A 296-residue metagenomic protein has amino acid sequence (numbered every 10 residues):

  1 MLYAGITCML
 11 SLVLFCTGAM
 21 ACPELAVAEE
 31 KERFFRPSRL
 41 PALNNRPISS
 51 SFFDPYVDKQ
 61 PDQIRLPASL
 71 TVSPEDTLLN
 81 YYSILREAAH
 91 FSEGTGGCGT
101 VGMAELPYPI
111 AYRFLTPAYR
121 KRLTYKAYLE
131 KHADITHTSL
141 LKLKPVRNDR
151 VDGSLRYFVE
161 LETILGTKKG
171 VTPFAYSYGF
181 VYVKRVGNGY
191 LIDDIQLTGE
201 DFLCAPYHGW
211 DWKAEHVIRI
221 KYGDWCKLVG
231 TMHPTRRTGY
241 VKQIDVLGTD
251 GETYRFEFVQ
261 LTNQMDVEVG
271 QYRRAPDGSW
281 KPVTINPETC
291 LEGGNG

Functional and structural regions predicted by a protein language model:
M1-I6: Bacterial N-terminal signal peptides that target proteins for export
T7-F15: Bacterial N-terminal signal peptides
C16, Y108, Y119-R122, T136-S139 (+2 more regions): A short linear-motif detector with a strong N-terminal bias
G18-P47, R150-G296: Exposed beta-sheet edge and beta->alpha loop/turn motif
P47-Y56: Short, charge-rich, low-complexity alpha-helical interaction segments
K59-T136, R219-Y240, D245-E252: Core segments of small alpha/beta cavity-forming domains
Y108-P109, T138-S139, C204-W210: Eukaryote-specific, cytoplasm-facing alpha-helical/coiled-coil scaffolding segments in long proteins
E130-D152: A short, amphipathic edge element
